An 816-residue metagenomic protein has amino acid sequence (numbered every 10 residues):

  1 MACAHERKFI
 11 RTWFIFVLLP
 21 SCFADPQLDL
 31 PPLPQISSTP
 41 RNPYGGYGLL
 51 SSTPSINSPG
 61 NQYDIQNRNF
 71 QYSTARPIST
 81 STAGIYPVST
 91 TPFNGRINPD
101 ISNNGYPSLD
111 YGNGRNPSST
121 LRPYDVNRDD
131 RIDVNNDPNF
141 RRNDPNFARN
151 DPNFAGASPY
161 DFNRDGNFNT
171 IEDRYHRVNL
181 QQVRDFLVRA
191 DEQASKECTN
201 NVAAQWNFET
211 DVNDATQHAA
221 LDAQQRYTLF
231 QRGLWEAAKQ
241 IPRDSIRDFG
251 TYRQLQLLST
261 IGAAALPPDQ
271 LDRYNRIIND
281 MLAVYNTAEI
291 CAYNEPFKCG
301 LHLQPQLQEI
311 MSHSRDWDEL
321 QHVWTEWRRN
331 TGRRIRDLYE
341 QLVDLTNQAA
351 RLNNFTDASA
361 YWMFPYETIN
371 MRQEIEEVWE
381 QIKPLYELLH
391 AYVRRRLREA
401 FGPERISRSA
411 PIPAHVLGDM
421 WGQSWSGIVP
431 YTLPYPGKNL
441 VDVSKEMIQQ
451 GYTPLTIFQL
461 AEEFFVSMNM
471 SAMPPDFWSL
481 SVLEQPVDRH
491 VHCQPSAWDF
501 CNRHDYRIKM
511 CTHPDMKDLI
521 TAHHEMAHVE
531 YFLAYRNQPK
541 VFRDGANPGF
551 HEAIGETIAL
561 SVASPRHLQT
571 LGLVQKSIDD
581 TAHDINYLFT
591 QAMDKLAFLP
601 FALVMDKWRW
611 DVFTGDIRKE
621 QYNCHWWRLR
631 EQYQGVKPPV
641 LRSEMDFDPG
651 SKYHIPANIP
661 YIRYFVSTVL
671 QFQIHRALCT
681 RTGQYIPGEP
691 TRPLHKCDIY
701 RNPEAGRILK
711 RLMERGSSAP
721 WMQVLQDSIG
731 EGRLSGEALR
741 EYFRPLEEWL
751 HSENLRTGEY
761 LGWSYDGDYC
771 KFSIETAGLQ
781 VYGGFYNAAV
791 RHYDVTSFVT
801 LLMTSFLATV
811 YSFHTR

Functional and structural regions predicted by a protein language model:
M1-H5, Q27, S812-R816: A positional/structural detector of protein chain ends, strongest at the extreme C-terminus and weakly at the extreme
A2, D25-L30, Y63, P99 (+14 more regions): N-terminal helix-rich structural modules
E6-A24, T800-V810: Cleavable N-terminal signal peptides of Sec/SRP-targeted secreted and luminal proteins
D25-T170, F785-V790: Extracellular mucin-like PTS segments
G166, E172-V183, A215-Q217, Q423-D442 (+7 more regions): C-terminal, non-catalytic "cap/extension" segments appended to globular domains
C299-E309, H313, E319, Q341-K509 (+5 more regions): Active-site-proximal, well-structured secondary-structure segments within enzyme catalytic domains
A360, F532-T557: Post-HEXXH active-site segment of zinc metalloproteases
V790-R816: Cleavable C-terminal sorting propeptides in eukaryotic secreted/cell-surface proteins
